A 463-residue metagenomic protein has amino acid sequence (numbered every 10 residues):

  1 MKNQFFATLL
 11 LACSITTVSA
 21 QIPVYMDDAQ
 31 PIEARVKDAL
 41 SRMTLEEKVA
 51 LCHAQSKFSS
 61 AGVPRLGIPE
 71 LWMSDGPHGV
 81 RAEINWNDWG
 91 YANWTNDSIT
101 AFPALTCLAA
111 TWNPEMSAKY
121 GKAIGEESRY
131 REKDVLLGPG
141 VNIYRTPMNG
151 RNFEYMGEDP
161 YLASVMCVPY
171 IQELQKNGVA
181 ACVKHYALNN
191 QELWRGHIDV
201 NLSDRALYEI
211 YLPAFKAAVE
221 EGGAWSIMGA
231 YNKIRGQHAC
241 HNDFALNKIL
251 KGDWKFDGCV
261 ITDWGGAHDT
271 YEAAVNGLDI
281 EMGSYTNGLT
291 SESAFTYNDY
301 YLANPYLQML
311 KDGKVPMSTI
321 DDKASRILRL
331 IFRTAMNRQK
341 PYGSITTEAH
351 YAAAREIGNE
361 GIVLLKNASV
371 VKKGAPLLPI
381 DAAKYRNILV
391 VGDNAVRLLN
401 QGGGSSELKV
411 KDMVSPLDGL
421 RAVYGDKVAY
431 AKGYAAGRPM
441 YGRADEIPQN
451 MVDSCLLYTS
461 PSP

Functional and structural regions predicted by a protein language model:
M1-I22: Bacterial Sec-dependent N-terminal signal peptides
A20-S460: Glycoside hydrolase catalytic-domain context in secreted enzymes
